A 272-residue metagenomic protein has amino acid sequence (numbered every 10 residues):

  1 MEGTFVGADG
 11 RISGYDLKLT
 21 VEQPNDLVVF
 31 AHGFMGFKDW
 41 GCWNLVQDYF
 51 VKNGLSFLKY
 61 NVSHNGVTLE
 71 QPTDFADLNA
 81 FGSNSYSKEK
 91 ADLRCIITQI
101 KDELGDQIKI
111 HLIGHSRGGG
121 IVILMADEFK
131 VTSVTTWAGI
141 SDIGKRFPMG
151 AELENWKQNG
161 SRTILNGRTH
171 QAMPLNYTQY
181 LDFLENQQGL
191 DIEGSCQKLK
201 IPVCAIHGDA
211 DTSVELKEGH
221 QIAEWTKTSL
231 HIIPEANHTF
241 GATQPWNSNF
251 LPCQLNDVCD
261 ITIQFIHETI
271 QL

Functional and structural regions predicted by a protein language model:
M1-Q23: N-terminal cap/lid segment of alpha/beta-hydrolase-fold proteins
E22-G66: Short, surface-exposed "cap/lid" segments of acyl-processing enzymes
W43, I201, V214-E224, P245: Short alpha-helix in the alpha/beta-hydrolase fold that links the catalytic acid
N79-D102: Alpha/beta-hydrolase active-site loop
E128-N176: Hydrolase active-site cap/lid region
N176-S195: Active-site nucleophile elbow and catalytic-triad environment of alpha/beta-hydrolase enzymes
K198-L199, A205-H207, D211: Short beta-strand/loop motif that positions the catalytic acidic residue of the alpha/beta-hydrolase fold
A236, F240, Q244-L272: Catalytic active-site module of serine/aspartate enzymes centered on a nucleophile-bearing elbow/loop
